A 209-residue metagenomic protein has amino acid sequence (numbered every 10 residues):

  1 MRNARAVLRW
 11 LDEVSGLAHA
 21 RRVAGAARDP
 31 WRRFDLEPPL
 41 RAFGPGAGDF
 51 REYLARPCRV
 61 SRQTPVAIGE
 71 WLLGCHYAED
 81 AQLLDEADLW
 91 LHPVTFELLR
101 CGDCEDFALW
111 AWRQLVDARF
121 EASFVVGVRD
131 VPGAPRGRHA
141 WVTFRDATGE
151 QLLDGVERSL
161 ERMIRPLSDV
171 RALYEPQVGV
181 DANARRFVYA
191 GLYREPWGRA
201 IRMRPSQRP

Functional and structural regions predicted by a protein language model:
M1-P209: A structural boundary/capping signal
